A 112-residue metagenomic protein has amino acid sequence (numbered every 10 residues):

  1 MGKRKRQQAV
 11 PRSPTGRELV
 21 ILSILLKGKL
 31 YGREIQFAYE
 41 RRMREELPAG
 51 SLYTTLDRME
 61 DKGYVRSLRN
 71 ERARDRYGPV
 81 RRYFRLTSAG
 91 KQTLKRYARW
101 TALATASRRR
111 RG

Functional and structural regions predicted by a protein language model:
M1-P11: Short, Lys/Arg-enriched N-terminal segment that forms or immediately precedes the first helix of a structured domain
K3, A89-G112: Amphipathic alpha-helical dimerization/coiled-coil segments that flank or bridge DNA-binding/regulatory modules
P11-S51: N-terminal helix-turn-helix DNA-binding core of bacterial DNA-binding proteins
K27-Y31, E60-K62, A89-K91: Short, charged/polar surface micro-motifs in flexible loops or helix N-caps
L52-T54, R58-M59: Basic amphipathic alpha-helical segments that dock to polyanions
K62-G78: Beta-hairpin "wing" of winged helix-turn-helix
V80-R82: Short beta-strand micro-motifs in enzyme catalytic cores
